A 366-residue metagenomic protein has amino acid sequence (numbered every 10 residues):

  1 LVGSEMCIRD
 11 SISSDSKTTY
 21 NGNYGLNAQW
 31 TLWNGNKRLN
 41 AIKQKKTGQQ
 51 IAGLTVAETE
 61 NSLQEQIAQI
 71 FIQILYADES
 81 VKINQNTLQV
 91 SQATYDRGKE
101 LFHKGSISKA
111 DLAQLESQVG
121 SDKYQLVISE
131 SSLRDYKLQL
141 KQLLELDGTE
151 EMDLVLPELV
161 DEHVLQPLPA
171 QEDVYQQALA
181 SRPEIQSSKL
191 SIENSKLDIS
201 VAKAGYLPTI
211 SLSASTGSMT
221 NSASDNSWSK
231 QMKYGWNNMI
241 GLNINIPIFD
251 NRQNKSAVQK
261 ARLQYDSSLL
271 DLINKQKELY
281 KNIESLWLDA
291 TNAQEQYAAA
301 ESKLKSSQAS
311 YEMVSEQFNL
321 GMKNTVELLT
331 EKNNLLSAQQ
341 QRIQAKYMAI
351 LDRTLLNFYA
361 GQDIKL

Functional and structural regions predicted by a protein language model:
S4-W30, E158-P167, S200, S213-I246 (+1 more regions): Small/polar, glycine/serine/threonine/aspartate-rich low-complexity segments that form flexible
R9, L146-S213, L366: Amphipathic alpha-helical coiled-coil scaffold segments and their short linker/junction regions
T18, G25-K43, L54-N61, E65 (+5 more regions): A glycine-/polar-enriched beta->alpha junction
T59, L63-K82, E100, Y136 (+3 more regions): Amphipathic alpha-helical coiled-coil segments
S62-Q177, D289, A293, N334-L335: Periplasmic alpha-helical coiled-coil/stalk elements that build and connect Gram-negative outer-membrane
S129, P183, A345: Metallo-beta-lactamase
